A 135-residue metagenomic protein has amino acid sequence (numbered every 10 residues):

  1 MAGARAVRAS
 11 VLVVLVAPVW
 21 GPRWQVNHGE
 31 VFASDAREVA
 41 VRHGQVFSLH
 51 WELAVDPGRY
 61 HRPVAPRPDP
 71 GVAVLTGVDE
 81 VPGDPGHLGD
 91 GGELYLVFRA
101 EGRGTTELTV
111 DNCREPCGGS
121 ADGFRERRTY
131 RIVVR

Functional and structural regions predicted by a protein language model:
M1-R23: Secretory targeting and sorting signals
G21-L49, L53: N-terminal edge beta-strand
P57-P85: Short, solvent-exposed loop/linker segments at beta-strand-coil boundaries, enriched for Pro/Gly and Ser/Thr
L88-L94: Aromatic sugar-binding surface patches on proteins that engage polysaccharides or sugar-phosphate polymers
F98-L108: Glycine-centered tight-turn and secondary-structure capping sites
D111-E115: Beta-strand-rich extracellular modules
C117-E126: Beta-sandwich strand segments
I132-R135: Interdomain boundary/hinge segments at the C-termini of tandem beta-sandwich modules
